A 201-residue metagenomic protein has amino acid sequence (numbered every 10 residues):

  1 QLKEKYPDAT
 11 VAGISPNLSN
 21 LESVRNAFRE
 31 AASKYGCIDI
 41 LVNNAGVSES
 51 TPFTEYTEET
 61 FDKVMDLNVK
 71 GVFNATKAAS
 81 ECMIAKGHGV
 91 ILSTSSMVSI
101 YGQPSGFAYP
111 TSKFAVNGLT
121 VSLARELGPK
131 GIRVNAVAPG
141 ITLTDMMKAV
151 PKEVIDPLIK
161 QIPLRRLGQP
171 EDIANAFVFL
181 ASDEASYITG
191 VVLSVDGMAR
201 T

Functional and structural regions predicted by a protein language model:
S15-N26, E58, E171-D172: The beta1-alpha1 cofactor-binding region of Rossmann-like NAD(H)/NADP(H)-dependent oxidoreductases
T51-T54, Y101-F107, P129-K130, R165 (+1 more regions): Active-site loop immediately N-terminal to the catalytic Tyr-X3-Lys motif of short-chain dehydrogenase/reductase
P52-F53, T57-M65, M147, L158: Substrate-binding pocket helix/loop in short-chain dehydrogenase/reductase
T76, S112, T120: Active-site helix of classical SDR
E81, R125-P129, S186: Alpha-helical segment proximal to the catalytic Tyr-Lys
S96: Residue(s) in the substrate-gating loop at a strand-loop-helix junction that position the organic substrate next
Y101, V178, T189-T201: Short C-terminal tail/terminal secondary-structure segment of NAD(P)H-dependent dehydrogenase/reductase domains
